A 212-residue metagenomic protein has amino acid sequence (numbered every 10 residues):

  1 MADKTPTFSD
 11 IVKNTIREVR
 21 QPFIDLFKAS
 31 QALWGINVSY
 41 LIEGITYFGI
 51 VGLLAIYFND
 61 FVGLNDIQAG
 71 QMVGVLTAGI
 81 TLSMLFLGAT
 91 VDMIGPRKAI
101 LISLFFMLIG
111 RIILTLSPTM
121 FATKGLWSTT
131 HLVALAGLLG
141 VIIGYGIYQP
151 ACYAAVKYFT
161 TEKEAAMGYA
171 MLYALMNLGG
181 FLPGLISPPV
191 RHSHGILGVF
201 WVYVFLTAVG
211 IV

Functional and structural regions predicted by a protein language model:
L41, G125-Y148: Hydrophobic core of transmembrane alpha-helices in multi-pass small-molecule transporters, especially MFS/SLC-type
G52-Q68: Short amphipathic helix-loop junctions that connect adjacent transmembrane helices in Major Facilitator Superfamily/SLC
G74-A89, Q149: Central cavity-lining transmembrane alpha-helices of secondary-active solute carriers, predominantly the Major
S83-P96, R191: Helix-to-loop junctions at the C-terminal end of transmembrane segments in multipass secondary transporters
F105-T129: C-terminal ends and interior cores of transmembrane alpha-helices in multi-pass membrane transporters/permeases
I147-T161: Intracellular juxtamembrane helix-capping segments at the cytosolic ends of symmetry-related transmembrane helices
E164-R191, V204-G210: Glycine-rich segments within core transmembrane alpha-helices of 12-TM secondary carriers
